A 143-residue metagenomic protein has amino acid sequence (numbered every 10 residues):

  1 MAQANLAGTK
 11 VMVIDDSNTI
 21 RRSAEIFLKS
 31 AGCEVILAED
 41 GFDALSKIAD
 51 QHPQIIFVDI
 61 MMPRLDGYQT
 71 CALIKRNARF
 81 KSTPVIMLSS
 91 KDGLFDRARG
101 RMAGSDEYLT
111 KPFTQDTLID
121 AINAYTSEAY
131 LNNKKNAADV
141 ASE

Functional and structural regions predicted by a protein language model:
R22-S30: Charged docking surfaces used in two-component/phosphorelay signaling
G32-E39, K47: Short hydrophobic/Thr-rich beta-strand motif most characteristic of the beta2 strand and flanking loop of CheY-like
Q51-F57: Active-site beta3 strand of CheY-like receiver
M62: Receiver (REC) domain active-site loop signature in two-component systems and cognate sites in sensor histidine kinases
F113-I122, K134: C-terminal output helix
